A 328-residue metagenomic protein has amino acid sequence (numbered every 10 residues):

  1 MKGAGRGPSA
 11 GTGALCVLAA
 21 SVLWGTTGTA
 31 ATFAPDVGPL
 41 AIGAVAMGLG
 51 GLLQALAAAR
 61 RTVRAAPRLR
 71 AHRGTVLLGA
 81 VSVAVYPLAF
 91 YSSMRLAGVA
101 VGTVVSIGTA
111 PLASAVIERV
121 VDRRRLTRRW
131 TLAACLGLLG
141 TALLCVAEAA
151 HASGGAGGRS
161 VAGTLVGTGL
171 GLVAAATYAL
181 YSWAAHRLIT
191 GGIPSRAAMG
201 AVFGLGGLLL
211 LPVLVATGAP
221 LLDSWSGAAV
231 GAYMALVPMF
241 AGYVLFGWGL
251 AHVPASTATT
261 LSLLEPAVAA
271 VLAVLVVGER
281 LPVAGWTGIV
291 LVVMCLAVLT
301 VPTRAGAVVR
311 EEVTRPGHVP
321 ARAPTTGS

Functional and structural regions predicted by a protein language model:
M1-L53, V81, V85-A89, H151-R187 (+2 more regions): Glycine-/small-residue-enriched transmembrane alpha-helix faces in small-molecule transporters and effluxers
S9-G13, P35-A44, R68-H72, T131 (+3 more regions): Juxtamembrane helix-entry segments on the extracytoplasmic side of multipass membrane proteins
T12, D36-V85, T109-V116, A176-Y181 (+2 more regions): Transmembrane alpha-helices of multi-pass small-molecule transport proteins
A14-V17, R70-G79, R125-L139, G192-F203: Cytoplasmic-side transmembrane-helix entry/capping segments in multi-pass membrane proteins
V22-T26, A30, A57, L77-L96 (+9 more regions): Hydrophobic alpha-helical transmembrane segments of multi-pass membrane transport proteins, especially secondary
A34, I42, S93, V120-D122 (+5 more regions): Hydrophobic/aromatic residues within transmembrane alpha-helices of multi-pass small-molecule transporters
L49, Q54, L126-E148, G155 (+4 more regions): Hydrophobic transmembrane alpha-helices of multi-pass small-molecule transport proteins
A58, A110-C135, A267-T287: C-terminal transmembrane-helix exit sites in multi-pass transporters
